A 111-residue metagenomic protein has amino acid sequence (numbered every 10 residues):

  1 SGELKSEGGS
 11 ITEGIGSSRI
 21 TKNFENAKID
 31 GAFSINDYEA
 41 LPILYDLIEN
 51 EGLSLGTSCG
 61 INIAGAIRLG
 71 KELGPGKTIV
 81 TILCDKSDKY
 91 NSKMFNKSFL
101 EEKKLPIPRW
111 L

Functional and structural regions predicted by a protein language model:
S1-T57, M94-L111: Active-site/ligand-binding loops adjacent to catalytic centers
A64-L111: Phosphate-binding loop/pocket of nucleotide- and phosphate-handling active sites
